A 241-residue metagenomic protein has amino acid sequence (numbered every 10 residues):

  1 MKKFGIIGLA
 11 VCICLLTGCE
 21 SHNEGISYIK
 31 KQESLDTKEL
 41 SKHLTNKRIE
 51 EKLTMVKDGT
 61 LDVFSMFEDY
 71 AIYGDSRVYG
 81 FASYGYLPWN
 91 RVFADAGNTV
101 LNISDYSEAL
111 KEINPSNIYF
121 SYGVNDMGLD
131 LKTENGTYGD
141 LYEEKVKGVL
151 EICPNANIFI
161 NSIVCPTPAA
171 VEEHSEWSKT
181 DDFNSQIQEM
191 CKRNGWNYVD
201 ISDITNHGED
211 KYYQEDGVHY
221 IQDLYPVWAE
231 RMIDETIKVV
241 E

Functional and structural regions predicted by a protein language model:
M1-F4: Positively charged n-region of N-terminal signal peptides that target proteins for export
L15-G18: C-terminal motif of bacterial Sec signal peptides marking the signal peptidase cleavage site
E20-D69: N-terminal, intrinsically disordered, polar/charged segments of Gram-positive cell-envelope systems that serve as
E20-G25, G80, N125-D126, I152 (+3 more regions): Extracellular glycan-modifying ectodomains
K57-L141: Conserved SGNH/GDSL esterase-like catalytic core that processes O-acyl groups on lipids and polysaccharides
S121, N125, L150-T180: Active-site segments of SGNH/GDSL-like serine hydrolases that catalyze O-acetyl group transfer/hydrolysis on lipids
N135-K145, E176-F183: Charged helix-capping and loop-helix junction motifs
P166-E241: Catalytic His-Asp segment of secreted/periplasmic serine-dependent ester chemistry enzymes
